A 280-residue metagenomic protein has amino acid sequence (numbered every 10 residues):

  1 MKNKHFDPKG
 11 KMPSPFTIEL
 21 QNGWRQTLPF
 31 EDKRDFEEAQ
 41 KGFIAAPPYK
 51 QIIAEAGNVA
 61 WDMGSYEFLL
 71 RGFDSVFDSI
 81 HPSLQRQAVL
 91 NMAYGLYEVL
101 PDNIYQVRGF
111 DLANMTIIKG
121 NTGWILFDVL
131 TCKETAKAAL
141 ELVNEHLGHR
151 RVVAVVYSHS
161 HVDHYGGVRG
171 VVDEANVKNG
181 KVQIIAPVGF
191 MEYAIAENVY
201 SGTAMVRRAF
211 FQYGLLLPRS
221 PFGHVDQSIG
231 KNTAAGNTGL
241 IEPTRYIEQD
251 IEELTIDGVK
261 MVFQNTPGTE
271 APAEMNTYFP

Functional and structural regions predicted by a protein language model:
M1-A88: N-terminal pre-domain segments of enzymes
D74-R86, L142-E145, V152, E174-N176 (+3 more regions): Non-globular, low-confidence helical/coil segments that flank catalytic cores
H81-V99, N237, Q249: Short acidic, Pro/Gly- and aromatic-enriched capping/linker segments at domain boundaries
V89-R150, E274-F279: Conserved beta-strand hairpin/beta-sheet module of binuclear metal-dependent hydrolase folds, prominently
V99, I185, G189-G268, P272-A273: Metallo-beta-lactamase
D111-N114, T131-E134, S160-D163, F190-Y193 (+1 more regions): Solvent-exposed loop/turn segments at secondary-structure junctions within structured extracellular/periplasmic domains
T122-G123, K133-I185: Active-site metal-binding motif and surrounding structural segment of the metallo-beta-lactamase
P267, F279-P280: Structured mid-domain segments that build the active-site/substrate or prosthetic-cofactor binding neighborhood
